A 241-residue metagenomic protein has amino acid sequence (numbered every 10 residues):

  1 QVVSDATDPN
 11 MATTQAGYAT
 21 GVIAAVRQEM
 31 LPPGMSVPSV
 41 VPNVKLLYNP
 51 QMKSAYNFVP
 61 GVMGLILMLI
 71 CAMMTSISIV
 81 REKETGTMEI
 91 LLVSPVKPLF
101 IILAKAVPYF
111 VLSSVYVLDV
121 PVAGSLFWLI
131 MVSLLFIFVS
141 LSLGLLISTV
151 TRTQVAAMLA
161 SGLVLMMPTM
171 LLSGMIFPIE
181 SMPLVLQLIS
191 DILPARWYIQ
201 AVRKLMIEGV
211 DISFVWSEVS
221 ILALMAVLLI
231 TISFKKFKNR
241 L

Functional and structural regions predicted by a protein language model:
Q1-M74: Transport-system extracytoplasmic interface segments
V2-G17, I79-M88, S113-V115, A160-I176 (+1 more regions): Hydrophobic alpha-helical transmembrane segments
Y18-A19, A24-Q28, A55-V59, A106-S114 (+4 more regions): Functional cleft and adjacent loop/helix regions within the main domain that mediate ligand binding or catalysis
T20, G64, V80, M88-E89 (+4 more regions): Solvent-exposed, non-membrane alpha-helical residues enriched in polar/charged side chains
S39, N43-L47, Q51, I79 (+8 more regions): Juxtamembrane loop-helix boundary motifs flanking transmembrane segments in multi-pass membrane proteins
K45-L118, V139: Hydrophobic alpha-helical transmembrane segments of multi-pass membrane transport proteins
A123-L241: Membrane-spanning alpha-helical segments of multipass transporters and channels
